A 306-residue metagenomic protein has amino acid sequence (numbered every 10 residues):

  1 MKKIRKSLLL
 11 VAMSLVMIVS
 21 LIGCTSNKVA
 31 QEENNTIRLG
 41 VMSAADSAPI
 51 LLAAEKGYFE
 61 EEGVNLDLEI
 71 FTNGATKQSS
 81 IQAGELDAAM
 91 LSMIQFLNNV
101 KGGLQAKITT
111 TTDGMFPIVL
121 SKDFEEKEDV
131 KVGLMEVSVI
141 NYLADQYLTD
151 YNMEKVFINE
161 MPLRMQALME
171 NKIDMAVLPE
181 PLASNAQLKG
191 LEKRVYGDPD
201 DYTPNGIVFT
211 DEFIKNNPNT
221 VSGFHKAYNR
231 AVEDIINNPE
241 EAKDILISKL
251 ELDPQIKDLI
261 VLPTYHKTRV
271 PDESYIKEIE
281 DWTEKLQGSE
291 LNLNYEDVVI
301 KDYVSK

Functional and structural regions predicted by a protein language model:
M1-T36, K306: Short, low-complexity disordered leader/linker segments with a strong preference for bacterial N-terminal type II
V29-I158, A167, D174-E180, E192-R194 (+2 more regions): Short, glycine-/small- and polar/acidic-enriched structural segments that line small-molecule recognition paths
S47, Q78, M93-F96, N141 (+9 more regions): Extracytoplasmic/secreted envelope proteins and their assembly/folding machinery, especially bacterial periplasmic
G57, E62-G63, E85, M90 (+7 more regions): Sec/Tat-exported extracytoplasmic proteins
D87, M153-L246: Pocket-lining segment of extracytoplasmic ligand-binding domains
N216-E290: Secondary-structure end/capping motifs
E284-K306: Conserved C-terminal helix/tail region of periplasmic/extracytoplasmic solute-binding proteins
